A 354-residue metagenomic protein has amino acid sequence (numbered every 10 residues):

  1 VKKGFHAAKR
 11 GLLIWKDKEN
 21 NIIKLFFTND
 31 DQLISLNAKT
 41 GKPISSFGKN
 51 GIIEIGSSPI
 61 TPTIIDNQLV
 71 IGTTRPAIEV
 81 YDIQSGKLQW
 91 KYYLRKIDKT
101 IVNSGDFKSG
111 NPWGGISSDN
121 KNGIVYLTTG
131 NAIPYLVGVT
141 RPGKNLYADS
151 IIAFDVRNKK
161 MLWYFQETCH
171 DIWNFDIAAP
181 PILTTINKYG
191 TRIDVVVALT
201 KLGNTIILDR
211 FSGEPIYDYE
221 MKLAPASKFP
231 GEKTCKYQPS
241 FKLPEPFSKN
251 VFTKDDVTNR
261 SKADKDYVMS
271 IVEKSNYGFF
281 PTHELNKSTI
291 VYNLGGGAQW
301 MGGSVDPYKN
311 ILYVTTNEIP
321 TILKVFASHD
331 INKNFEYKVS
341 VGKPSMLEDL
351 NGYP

Functional and structural regions predicted by a protein language model:
V1-F5, Q32-G56, I78-D106, K121-N122 (+6 more regions): Extracytoplasmic/lumenal domain signature
G4-Q32, S57-I78, K108-T140, S150 (+4 more regions): Repeat-blade elements of multi-bladed beta-propeller folds
G11, Y164-C169, I193-V195, L199-I207 (+3 more regions): Noncatalytic linker/hinge segments flanking ATPase motor cores
N50, T129, G295-G296, N351: Short glycine-rich loop/turn motifs that provide flexible caps or phosphate-binding loops at active sites
D98, N131-I133, P320: Active-site/binding-pocket entry motifs
K242-I319, H329-D330, V341-M346: Long, low-complexity segments enriched in small/aliphatic residues
